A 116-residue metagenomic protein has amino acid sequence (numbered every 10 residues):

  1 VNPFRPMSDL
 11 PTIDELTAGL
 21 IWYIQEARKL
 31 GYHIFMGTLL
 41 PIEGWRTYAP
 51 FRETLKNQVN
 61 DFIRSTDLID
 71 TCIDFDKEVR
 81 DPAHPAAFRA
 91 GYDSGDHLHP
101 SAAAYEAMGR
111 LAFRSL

Functional and structural regions predicted by a protein language model:
V1-T17, L40-I42: Oxyanion-hole/transition-state-stabilizing segment in secreted/luminal serine hydrolases and related acyltransferases
F4-R5, L39-L116: Catalytic His-Asp segment of secreted/periplasmic serine-dependent ester chemistry enzymes
E15-K29, T54, Q58-F62: Alpha-helical scaffolding segments of alpha/beta enzyme cores, especially the outer helices of TIM-barrel or partial
R28-F35, D67-T71: Loop/turn elements at helix/coil->beta-strand transitions in domains of secreted/extracellular proteins
